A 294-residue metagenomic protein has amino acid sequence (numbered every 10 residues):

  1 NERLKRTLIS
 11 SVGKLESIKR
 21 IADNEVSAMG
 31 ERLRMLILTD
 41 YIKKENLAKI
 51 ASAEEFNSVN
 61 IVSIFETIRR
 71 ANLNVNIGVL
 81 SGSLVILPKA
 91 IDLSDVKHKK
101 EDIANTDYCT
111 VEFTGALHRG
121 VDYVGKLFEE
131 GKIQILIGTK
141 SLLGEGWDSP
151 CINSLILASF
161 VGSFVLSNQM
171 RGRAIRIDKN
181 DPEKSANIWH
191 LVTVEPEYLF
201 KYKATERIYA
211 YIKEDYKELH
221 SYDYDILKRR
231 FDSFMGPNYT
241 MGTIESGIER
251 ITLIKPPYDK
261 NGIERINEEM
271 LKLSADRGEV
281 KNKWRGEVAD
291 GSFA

Functional and structural regions predicted by a protein language model:
N1-I135: Conserved C-terminal RecA-like helicase domain
I42-K44, L84-V85, L142-G144, V161-S163 (+2 more regions): Conserved nucleotide-binding/hydrolysis micro-motifs of P-loop NTPases
I64, C151, L166-R173, I226-R230: Alpha-helical scaffold elements adjacent to nucleotide-binding pockets in ATP/GTP-utilizing enzyme cores
L80-G82, L191, I244-G247: Conserved beta-strand termini and adjacent loop/short-helix elements that scaffold enzyme active sites in alpha/beta
L84-K89, P196-L199, E249-I254: A short acidic, often aromatic-flanked loop/helix-cap motif at beta-alpha or helix-coil junctions that lines enzyme
I137, L142-F160, Q169-R171, K184-L191: A short beta-strand element within the Helicase C-terminal
S167-Q169, R173-Y224: Conserved segment of the helicase C-terminal RecA-like domain
T205-A294: Long, largely alpha-helical accessory region at the distal end of helicase-like NTP-driven motors
